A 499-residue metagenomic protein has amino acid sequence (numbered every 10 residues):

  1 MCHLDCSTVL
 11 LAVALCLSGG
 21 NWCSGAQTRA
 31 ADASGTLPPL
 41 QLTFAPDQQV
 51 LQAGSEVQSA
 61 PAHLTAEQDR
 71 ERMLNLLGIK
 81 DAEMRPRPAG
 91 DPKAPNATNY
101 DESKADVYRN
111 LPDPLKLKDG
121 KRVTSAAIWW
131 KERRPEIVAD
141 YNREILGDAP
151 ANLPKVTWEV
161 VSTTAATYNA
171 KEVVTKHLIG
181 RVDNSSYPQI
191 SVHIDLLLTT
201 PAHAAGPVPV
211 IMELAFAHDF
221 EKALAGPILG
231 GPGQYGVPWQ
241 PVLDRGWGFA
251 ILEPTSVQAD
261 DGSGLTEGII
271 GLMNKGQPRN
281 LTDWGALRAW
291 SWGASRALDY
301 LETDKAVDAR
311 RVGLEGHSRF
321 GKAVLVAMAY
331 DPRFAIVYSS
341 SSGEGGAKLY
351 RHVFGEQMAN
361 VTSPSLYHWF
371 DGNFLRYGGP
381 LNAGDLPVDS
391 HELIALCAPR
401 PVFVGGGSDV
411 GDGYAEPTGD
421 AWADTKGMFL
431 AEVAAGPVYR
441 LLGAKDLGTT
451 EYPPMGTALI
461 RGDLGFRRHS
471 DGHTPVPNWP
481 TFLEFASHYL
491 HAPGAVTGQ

Functional and structural regions predicted by a protein language model:
T28-G147, F485, A495-Q499: N-terminal pre-domain segments of enzymes
A149-V208: N-terminal cap/lid segment of alpha/beta-hydrolase-fold proteins
P207-A309, G343-V353: Cap/lid segment of the alpha/beta-hydrolase catalytic domain
A294, G321-P332: Short glycine-enriched nucleophile-adjacent loop and the immediately C-terminal alpha-helix near the catalytic center
V307-S318: Alpha/beta-hydrolase fold nucleophile elbow
I336-L393, A421-T449: Mobile cap/lid helix-loop segments that gate and shape the active-site cleft of serine hydrolases
A398-A423, H469-D471: Conserved strand-to-loop "acid loop" that flanks and positions the catalytic carboxylate
L430-Q499: C-terminal catalytic histidine-bearing segment of alpha/beta-hydrolase fold enzymes
